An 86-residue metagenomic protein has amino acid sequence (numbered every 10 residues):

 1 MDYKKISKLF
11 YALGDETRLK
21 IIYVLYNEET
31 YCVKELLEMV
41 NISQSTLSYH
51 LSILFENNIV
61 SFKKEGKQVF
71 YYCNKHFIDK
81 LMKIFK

Functional and structural regions predicted by a protein language model:
D2, F10, N27, F70-K86: Conserved segment of winged-helix/HTH DNA-binding domains
E16, E28-C32: Short capping segments at the starts of secondary-structure elements
L19-Y23: Pre-recognition alpha-helix immediately N-terminal to the DNA-recognition helix within helix-turn-helix or winged-helix
E35-L37: A short acidic, leucine-rich amphipathic alpha-helix
S43-T46: Helix-turn-helix DNA-binding motif, specifically the short coil turn and the N-cap/start of the second
H50: Residues within the DNA-recognition helix of helix-turn-helix
I53: Alpha-helical DNA-recognition elements
E56-G66, Y72: Beta-hairpin "wing" of winged helix-turn-helix
